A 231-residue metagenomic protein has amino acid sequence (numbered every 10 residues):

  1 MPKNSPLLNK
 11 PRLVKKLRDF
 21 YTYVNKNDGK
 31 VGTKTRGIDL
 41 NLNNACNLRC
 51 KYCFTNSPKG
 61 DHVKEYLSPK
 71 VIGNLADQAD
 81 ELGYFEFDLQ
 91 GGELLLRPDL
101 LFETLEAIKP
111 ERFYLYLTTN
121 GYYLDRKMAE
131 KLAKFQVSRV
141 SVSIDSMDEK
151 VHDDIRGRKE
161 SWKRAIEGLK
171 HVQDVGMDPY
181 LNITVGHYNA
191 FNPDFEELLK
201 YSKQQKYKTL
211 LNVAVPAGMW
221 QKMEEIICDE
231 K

Functional and structural regions predicted by a protein language model:
M1, H62, S143-D145, K150-K231: Radical SAM enzyme [4Fe-4S]-AdoMet core and its adjacent flexible, acidic and glycine-rich loops/tails across
P2-R139: Conserved alpha-helical substructure of the radical SAM core
